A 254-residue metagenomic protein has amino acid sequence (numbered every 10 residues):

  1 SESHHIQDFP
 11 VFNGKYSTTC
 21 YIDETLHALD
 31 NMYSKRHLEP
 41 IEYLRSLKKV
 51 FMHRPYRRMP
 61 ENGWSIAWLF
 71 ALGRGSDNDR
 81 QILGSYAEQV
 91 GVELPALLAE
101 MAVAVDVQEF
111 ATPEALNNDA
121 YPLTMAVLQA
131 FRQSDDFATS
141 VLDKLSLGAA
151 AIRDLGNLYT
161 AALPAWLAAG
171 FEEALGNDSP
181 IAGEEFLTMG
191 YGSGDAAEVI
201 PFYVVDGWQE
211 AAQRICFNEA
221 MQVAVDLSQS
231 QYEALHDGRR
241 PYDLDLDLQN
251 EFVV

Functional and structural regions predicted by a protein language model:
S1-L155, T160, W166-A182, G192 (+1 more regions): Conserved "HGTGT" condensation-loop signature of ketosynthase/thiolase-family condensing enzymes that catalyze
F186-T188: Short glycine-aspartate micro-motif
